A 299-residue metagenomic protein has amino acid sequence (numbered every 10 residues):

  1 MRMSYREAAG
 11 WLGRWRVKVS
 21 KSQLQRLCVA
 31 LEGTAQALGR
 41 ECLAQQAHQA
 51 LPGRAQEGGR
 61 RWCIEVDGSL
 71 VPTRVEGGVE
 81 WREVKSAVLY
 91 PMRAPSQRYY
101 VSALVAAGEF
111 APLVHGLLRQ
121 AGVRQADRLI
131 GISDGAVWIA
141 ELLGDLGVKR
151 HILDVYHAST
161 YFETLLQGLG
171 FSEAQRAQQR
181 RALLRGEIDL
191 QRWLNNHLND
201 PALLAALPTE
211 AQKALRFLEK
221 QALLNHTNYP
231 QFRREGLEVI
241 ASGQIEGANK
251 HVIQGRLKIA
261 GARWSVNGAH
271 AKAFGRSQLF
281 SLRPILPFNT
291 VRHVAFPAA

Functional and structural regions predicted by a protein language model:
M1-A299: Catalytic center-proximal scaffold of phosphoryl-transfer enzymes
